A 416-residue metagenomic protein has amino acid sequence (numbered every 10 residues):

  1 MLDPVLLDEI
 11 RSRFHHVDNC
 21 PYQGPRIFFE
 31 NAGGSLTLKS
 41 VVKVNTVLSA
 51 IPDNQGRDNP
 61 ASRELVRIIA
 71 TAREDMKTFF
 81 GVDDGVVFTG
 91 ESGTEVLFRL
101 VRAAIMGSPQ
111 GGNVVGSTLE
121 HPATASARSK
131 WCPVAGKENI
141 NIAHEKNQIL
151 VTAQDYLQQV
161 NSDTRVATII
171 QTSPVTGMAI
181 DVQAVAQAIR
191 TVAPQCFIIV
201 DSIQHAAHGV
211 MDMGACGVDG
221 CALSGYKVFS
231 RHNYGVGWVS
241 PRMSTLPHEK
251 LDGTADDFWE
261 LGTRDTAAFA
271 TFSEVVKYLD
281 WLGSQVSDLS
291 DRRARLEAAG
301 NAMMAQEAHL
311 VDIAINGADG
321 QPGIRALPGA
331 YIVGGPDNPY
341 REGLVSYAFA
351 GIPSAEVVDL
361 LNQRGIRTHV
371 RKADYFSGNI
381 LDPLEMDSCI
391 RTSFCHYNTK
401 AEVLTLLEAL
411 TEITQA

Functional and structural regions predicted by a protein language model:
M1-A416: Pyridoxal 5′-phosphate
